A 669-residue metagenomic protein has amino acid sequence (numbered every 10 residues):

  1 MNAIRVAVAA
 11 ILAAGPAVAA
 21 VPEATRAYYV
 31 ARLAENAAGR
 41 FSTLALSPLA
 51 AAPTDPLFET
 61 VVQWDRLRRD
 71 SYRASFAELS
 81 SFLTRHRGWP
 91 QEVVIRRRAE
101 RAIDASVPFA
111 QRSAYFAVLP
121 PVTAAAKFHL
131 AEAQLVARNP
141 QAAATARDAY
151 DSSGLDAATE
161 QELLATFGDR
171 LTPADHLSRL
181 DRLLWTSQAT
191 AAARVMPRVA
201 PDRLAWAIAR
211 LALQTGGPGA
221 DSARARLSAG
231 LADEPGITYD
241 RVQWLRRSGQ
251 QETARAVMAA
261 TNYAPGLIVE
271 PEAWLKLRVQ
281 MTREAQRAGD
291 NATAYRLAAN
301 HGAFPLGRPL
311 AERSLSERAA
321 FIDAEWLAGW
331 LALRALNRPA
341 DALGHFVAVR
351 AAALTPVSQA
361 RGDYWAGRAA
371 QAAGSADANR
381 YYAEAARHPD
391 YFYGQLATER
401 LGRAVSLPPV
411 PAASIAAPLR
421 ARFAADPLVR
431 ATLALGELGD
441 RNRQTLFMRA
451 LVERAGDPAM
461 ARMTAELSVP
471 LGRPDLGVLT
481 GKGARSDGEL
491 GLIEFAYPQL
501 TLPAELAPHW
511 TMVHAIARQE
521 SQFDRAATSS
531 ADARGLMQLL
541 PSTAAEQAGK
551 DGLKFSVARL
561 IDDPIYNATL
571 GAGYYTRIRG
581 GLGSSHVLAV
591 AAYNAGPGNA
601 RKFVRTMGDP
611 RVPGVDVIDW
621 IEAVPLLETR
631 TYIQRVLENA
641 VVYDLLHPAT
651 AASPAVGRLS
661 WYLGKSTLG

Functional and structural regions predicted by a protein language model:
M1-A9: Sec-dependent signal peptide recognition, specifically the positively charged N-region followed immediately by
A14-A17: N-terminal signal peptide c-region/cleavage motif recognized by signal peptidases
A20-Y29, R40-S42, T54-V61, R73-S75 (+19 more regions): Generic helix N-cap/helix-start motif at coil->alpha-helix transitions
E35, D70, I103, Q134 (+9 more regions): Residue at a conserved register position within TPR or TPR-like alpha-solenoid repeats
A38, R69, A102, S106 (+9 more regions): Structural motif corresponding to the intra-repeat A-B loop/turn of tetratricopeptide repeats
L44-A50, S75-L83, F109-V118, Q141-S152 (+11 more regions): Alpha-helical repeat scaffolds
D55-E59, W64, L79-R85, T253 (+8 more regions): Catalytic glycan-binding domains that act on GlcNAc-containing polysaccharides
A386-L435, F495-W510, A515-A517: Extracellular/periplasmic ectodomains of large secreted or surface enzymes and adhesion receptors
